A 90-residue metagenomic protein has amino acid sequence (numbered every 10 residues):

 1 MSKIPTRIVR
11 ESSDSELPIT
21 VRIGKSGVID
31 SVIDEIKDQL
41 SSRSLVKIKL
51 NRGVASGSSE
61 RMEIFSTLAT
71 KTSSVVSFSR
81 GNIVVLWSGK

Functional and structural regions predicted by a protein language model:
M1-K90: Positively charged, polar, low-complexity stretches
